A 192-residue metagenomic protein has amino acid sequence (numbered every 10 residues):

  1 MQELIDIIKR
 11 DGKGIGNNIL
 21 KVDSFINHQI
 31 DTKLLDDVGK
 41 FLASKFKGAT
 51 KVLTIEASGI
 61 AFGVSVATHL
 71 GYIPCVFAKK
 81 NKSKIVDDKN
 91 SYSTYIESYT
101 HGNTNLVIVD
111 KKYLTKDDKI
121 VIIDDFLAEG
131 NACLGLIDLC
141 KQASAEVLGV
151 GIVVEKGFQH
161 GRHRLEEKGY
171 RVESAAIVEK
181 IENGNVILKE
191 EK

Functional and structural regions predicted by a protein language model:
M1-K192: PRPP-associated nucleotide enzymes
